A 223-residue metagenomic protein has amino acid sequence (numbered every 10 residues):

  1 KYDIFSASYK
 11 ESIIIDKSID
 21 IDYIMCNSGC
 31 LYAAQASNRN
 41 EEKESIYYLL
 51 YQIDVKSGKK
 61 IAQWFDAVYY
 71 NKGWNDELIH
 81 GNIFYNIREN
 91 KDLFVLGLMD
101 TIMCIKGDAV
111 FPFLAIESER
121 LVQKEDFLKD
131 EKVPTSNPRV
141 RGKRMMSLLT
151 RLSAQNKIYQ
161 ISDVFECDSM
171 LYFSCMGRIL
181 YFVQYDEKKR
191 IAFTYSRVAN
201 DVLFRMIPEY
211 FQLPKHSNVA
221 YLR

Functional and structural regions predicted by a protein language model:
K1-Y47, A62-K72: Asp-box/WD-like beta-propeller blade repeats and closely related beta-sheet repeat scaffolds
Y2-S6, S45-G58, D100, Y181-K189: Beta-propeller blade signature
S12-S18, W64-L78, A115-E117, S153-Q155 (+1 more regions): Surface loop/turn motifs at the tips and blade-to-blade linkers of beta-strand repeat domains
K17-S28, K72-F84, I158-D163, L203-K215: Repeated scaffold domains used in trafficking and secretory/extracellular systems, primarily beta-propellers
S28-C30, E89-K91, C167-S169, S217-N218: Short coil/turn segments that connect the beta-strands within blades of beta-propeller domains
A33-Q35, F94, F173, L222: Residue position within the beta-strands of beta-propeller blades
L49-P112: Loop-centered beta-sheet repeat module
R151-L222: Loop/turn-rich, solvent-exposed surfaces of beta-rich toroidal or solenoidal domains
